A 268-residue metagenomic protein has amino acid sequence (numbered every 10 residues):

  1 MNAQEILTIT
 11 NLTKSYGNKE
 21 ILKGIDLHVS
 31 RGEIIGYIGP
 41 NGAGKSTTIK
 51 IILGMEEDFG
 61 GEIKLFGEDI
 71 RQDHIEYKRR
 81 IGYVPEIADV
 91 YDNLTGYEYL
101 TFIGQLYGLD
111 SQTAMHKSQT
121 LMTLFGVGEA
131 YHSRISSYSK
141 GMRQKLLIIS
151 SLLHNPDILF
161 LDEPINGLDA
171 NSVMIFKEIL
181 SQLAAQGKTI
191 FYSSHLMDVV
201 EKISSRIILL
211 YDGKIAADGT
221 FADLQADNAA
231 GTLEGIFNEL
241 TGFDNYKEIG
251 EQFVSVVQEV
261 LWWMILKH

Functional and structural regions predicted by a protein language model:
G61-Q72, E76-Y77: Conserved ABC transporter NBD signature motif
T101, Q105, Q112-A130: Conserved ABC ATPase "signature" region
L159-E163: Catalytic Walker B motif of ABC-type/P-loop ATPase nucleotide-binding domains
D218-G219: ABC ATPase "signature
